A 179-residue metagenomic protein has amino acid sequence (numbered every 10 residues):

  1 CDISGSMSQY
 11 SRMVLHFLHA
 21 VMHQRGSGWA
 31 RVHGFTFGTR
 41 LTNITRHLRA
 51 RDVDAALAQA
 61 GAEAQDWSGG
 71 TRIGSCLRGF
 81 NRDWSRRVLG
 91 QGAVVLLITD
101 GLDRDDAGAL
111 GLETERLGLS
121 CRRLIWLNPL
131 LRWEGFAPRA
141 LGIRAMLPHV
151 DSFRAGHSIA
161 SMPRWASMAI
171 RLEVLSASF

Functional and structural regions predicted by a protein language model:
C1-R31: An amphipathic, basic-hydrophobic helix/alpha-beta surface used to engage anionic, phosphate-rich ligands or surfaces
C1-S4, G92-D105, D151: DG-centered beta-turn motif at the end of beta-strands
S6-S8, L41, L102-D106, W133: Short acidic, S/G/P-rich loop/turn micro-motifs used as interaction or catalytic elements
G34-T36, L97, W126: Structural beta-sheet core signal
T36-A60: Short beta-strand-loop
D54-A93, G135-A137: Von Willebrand factor
D105-G108, R164-W165: Extracytoplasmic/secreted cell-surface and envelope-processing proteins
T114-F179: Von Willebrand factor type A / integrin I
